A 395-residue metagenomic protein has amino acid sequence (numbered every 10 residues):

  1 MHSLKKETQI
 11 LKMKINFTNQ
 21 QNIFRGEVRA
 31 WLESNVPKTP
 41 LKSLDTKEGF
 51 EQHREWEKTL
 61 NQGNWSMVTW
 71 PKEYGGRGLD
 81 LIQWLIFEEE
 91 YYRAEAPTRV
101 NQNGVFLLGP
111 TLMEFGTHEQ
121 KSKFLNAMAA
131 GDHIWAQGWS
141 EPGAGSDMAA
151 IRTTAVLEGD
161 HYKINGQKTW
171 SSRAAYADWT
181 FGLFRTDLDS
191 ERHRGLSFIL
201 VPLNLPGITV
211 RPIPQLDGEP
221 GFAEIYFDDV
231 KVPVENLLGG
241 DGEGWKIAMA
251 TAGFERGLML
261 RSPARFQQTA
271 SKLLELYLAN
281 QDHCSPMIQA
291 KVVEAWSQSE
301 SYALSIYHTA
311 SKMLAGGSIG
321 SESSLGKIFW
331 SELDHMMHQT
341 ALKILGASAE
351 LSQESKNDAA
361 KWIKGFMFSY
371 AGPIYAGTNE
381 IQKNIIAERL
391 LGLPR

Functional and structural regions predicted by a protein language model:
K5-Q102, S122-A130, L260, E275 (+3 more regions): Amphipathic, small/basic residue-rich leader segments at the start of a protein or domain
K14, I82, I86-F87, L107 (+4 more regions): Glycine-rich phosphate/cofactor-binding loops in nucleotide/flavin-utilizing enzymes
N19, I208-L304, G372, E388: Glycine-rich beta->alpha junctions and the first turn(s) of the following alpha-helix
P40-K47, L278, D282-Q289, E300-K356: C-terminal helix-coil-helix/basic helical segment that borders enzyme active sites and/or dimer interfaces and provides
N61-S122, N126-D132, R173-W179, S299 (+3 more regions): Internal helix-loop-helix
G131-W139, G182-L183: A short, Trp-centered hydrophobic/proline-enriched beta-strand micro-motif
T153-V156: A structural signal for short hydrophobic beta-strand segments in well-ordered beta-sheet cores
D160-H161, N165-R211: A short core secondary-structure module
